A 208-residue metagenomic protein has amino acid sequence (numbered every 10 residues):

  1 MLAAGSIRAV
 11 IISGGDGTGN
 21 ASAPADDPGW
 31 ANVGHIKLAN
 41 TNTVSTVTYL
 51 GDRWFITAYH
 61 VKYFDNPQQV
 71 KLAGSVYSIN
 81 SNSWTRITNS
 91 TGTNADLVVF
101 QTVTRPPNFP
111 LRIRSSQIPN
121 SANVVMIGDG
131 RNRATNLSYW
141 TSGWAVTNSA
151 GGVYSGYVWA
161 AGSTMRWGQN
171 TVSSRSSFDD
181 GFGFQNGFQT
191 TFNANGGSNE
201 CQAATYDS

Functional and structural regions predicted by a protein language model:
M1-I56, D65-L72: Protease-domain processing segments flanking chymotrypsin-fold serine proteases, especially trypsin-like
I12-P24, P67-R166, S173-S177: Conserved catalytic-core segment of clan PA serine endopeptidases
G34-K37, V98-Q101, T191: Short, acidic/hydrophobic/Gly-rich beta-strand patch recurrent on exposed beta strands that often constitutes part
N42, N89, N148, T191-F192 (+1 more regions): N-terminal compositionally biased, intrinsically disordered segments and leader/signal-like regions
S45-V47, G128, G168: Glycine-centered structural positions embedded in regular secondary structure
L50, F55-A58, F100, I127: Short hydrophobic-aromatic micro-motifs
T164-S208: Extracellular trypsin-like serine protease catalytic domains
